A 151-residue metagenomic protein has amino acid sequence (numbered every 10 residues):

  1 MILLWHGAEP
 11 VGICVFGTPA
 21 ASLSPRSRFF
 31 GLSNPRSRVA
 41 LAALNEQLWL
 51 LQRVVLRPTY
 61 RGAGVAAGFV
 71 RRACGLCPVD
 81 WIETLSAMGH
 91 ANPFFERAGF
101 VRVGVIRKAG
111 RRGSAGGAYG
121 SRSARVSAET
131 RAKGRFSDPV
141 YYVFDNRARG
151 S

Functional and structural regions predicted by a protein language model:
M1-V54, C74-S151: Terminal substrate-recognition subdomain of acyl/acetyltransferases
L56-G75: Conserved acetyl-CoA-binding loop-helix of GNAT-fold acetyltransferases
